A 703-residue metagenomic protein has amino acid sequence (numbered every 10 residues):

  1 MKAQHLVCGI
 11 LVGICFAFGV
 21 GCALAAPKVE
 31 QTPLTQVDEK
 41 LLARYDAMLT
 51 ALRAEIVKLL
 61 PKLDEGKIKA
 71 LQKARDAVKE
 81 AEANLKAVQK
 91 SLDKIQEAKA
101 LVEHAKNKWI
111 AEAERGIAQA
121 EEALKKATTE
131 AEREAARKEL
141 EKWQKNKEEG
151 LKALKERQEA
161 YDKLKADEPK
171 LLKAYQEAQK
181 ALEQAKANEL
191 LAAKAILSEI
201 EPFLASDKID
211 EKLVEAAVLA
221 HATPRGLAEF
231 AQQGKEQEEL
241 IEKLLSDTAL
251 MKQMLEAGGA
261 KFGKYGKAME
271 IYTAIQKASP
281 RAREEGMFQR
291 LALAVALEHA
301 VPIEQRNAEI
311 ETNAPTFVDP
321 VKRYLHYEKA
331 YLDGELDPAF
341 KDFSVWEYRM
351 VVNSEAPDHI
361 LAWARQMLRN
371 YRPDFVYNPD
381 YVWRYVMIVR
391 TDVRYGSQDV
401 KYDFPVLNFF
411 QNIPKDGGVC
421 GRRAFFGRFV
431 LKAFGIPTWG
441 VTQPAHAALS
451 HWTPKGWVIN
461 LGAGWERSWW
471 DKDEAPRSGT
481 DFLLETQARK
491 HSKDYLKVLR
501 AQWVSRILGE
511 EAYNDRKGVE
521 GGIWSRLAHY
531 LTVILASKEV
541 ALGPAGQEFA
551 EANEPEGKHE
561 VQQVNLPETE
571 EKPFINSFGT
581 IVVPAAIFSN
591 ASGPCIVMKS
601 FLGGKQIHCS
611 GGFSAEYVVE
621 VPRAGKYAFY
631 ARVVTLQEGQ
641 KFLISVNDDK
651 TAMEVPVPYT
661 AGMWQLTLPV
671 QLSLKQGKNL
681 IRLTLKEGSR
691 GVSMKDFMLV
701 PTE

Functional and structural regions predicted by a protein language model:
C8-G19: Bacterial N-terminal signal peptides
V20-A25: Sec/Tat signal peptide C-region and signal peptidase I cleavage site
A26-Q89, D162, P169-L172, Q176-Q179 (+5 more regions): Intrinsically disordered, low-structural-confidence terminal and linker regions
L60-K186: Extended amphipathic alpha-helical heptad-repeat regions
K90, K147, L154, L164 (+2 more regions): Long, compositionally biased intrinsically disordered regions
P224, E236-I413, A424: Secondary-structure boundary elements
F404-Q411, D416, G421-I507: Hydrophobic/aromatic-rich core segments of domains that either
E554-E703: Extracytoplasmic
